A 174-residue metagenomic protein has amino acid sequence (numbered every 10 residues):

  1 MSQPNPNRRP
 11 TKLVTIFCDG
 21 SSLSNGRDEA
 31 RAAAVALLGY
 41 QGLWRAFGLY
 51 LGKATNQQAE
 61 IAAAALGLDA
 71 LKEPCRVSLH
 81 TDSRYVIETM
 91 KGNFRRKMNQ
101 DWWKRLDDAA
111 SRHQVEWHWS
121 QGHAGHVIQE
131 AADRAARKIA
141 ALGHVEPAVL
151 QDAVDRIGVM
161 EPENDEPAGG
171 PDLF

Functional and structural regions predicted by a protein language model:
S2-Q3, G143-F174: Acidic two-metal-ion nuclease catalytic site recognized across multiple nuclease folds, prominently DnaQ/RNase D-T
S2-Q58, D69-A70, C75, L142 (+1 more regions): RNase H-like nuclease fold core
V14-A30, A64-D133, A140: RNase H catalytic domain
L37, Q100, I139-A141, Q151: A generic membrane alpha-helix/interface feature
Q41, S111, D152-A153: Charged, low-complexity intrinsically disordered terminal regions and linker tails
A59-A63: Loop-to-helix element that buttresses phosphate recognition and phosphoryl-transfer chemistry
